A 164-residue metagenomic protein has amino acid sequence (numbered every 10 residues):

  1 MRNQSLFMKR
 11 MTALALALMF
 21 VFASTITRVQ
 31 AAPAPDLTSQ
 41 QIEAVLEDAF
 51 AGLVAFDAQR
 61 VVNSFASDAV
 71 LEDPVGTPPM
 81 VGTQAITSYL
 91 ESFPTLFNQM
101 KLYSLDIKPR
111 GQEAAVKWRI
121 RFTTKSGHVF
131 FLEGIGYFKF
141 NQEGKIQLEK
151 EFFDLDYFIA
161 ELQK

Functional and structural regions predicted by a protein language model:
R2-A15: Bacterial N-terminal signal peptides that target proteins for export
A13-S24: Bacterial N-terminal signal peptides
F22-N63, L162-K164: Short, low-complexity N-terminal intrinsically disordered segments enriched in polar/charged residues
L37, Q41, A58-R110: A solvent-exposed, acidic/Ser-Thr-rich amphipathic alpha-helical stretch
L90, L102-I107, I120, E133-K139: Hydrophobic/aromatic beta-strand elements that line small-molecule binding cavities or substrate pockets in beta-rich
T95-L96, F122-F131: Short, cysteine-centered beta-strand-loop-beta hairpins and adjacent loop/turn segments enriched in charged/polar
G111-I120: A short hydrophobic beta-strand element
E133-E161: Short beta-strand edge/turn micro-motifs at domain boundaries
